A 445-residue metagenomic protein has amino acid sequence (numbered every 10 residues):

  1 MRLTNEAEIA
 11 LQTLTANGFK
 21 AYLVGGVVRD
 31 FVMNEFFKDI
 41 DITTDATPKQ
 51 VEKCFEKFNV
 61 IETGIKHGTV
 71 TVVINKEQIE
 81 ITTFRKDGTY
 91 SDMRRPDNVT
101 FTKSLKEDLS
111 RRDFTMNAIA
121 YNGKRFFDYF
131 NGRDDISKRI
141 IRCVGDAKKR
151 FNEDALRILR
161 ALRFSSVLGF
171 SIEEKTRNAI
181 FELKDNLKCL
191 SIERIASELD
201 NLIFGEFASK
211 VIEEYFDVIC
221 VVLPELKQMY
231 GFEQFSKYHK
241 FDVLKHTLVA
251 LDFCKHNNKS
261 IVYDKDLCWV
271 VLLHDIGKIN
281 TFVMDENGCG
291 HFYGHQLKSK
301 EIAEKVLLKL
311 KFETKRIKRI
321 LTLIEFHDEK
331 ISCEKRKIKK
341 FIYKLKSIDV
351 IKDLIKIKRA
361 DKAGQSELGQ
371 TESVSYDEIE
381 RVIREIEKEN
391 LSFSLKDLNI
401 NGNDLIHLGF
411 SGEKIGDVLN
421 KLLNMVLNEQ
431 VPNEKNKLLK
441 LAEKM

Functional and structural regions predicted by a protein language model:
M1-M445: Catalytic cores of the polymerase beta-like nucleotidyltransferase superfamily and closely associated nucleotide
